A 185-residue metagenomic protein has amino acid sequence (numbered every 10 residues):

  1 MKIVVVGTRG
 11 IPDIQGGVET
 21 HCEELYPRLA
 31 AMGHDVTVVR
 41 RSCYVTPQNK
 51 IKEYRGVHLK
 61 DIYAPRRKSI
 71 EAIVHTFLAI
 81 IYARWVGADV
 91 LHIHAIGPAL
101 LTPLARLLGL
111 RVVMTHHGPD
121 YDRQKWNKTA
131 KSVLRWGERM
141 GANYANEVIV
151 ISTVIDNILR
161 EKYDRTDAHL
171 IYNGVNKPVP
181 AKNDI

Functional and structural regions predicted by a protein language model:
M1-C43: N-terminal subdomain of nucleotide-sugar transferases
V36, S42-S69, L110: Conserved nucleotide-sugar phosphate-binding/catalytic loop shared by glycosyltransferases and other
N49-I51, P180-I185: A short helix/loop element that forms part of the nucleotide-sugar donor recognition site in Leloir-type
Y54-I81, R123-A130: A short, charged, and often flexible helix/loop element on the N-terminal side of the glycosyltransferase catalytic
E71-R84, A88-H117, Y121: An aromatic- and histidine-rich active-site surface loop
I81-R84, L107, K131-V148: Membrane-proximal helix-turn-helix segments that form the acceptor-binding/catalytic region of lipid-linked
I93, V150-I151: Short beta-strand scaffold positions
V154, G174: Carbohydrate-associated surface elements
